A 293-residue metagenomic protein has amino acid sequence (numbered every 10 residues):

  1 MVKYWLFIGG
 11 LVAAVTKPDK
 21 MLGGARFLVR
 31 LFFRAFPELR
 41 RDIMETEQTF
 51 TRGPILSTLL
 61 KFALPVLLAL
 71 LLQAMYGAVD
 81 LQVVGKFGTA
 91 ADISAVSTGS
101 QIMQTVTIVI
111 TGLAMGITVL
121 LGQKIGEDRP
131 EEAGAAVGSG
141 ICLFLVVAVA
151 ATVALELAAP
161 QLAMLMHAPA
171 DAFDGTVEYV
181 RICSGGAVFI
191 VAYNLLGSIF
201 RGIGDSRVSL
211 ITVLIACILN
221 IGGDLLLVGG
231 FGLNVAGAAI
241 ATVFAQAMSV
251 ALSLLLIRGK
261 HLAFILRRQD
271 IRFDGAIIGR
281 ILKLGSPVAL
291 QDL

Functional and structural regions predicted by a protein language model:
L6, A14-T16, K20, F27 (+3 more regions): Short alpha-helical transmembrane segments in multi-pass integral membrane proteins
A14, I93-V153, I190-S209: Small-residue-rich hydrophobic transmembrane alpha-helices
L64, D80, I117, A158-A159 (+4 more regions): Hydrophobic/aromatic residues in alpha-helical transmembrane segments
V66-V119, C183-I190, G279-L282, S286-L293: Transmembrane helix-bundle signature of multi-pass secondary active exporters and lipid flippases
A78, F87-A90, K124-E127, G202-I203 (+1 more regions): Helix-loop interface residues and adjacent transmembrane-helix termini in multi-pass membrane transporters, primarily
T105-I108, T152, N220-D224, V250-L254: Hydrophobic transmembrane alpha-helices of multi-pass small-molecule transporters
F144, I199-G222, I240-V243: Alpha-helical transmembrane segments of multi-pass membrane transporters/permeases
